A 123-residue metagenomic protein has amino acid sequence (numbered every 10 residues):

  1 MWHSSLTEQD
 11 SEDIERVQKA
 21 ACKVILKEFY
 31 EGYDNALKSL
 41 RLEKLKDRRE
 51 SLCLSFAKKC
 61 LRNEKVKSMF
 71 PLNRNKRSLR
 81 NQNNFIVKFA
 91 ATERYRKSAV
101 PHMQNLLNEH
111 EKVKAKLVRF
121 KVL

Functional and structural regions predicted by a protein language model:
M1-L123: Hydrophobic/basic alpha-helical segments
